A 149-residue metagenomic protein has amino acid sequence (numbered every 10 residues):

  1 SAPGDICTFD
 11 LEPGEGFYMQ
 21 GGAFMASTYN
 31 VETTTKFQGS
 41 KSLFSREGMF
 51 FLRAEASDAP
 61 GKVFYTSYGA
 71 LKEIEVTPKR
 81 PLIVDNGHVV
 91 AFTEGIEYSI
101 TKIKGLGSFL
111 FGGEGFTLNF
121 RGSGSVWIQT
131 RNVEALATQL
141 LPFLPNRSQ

Functional and structural regions predicted by a protein language model:
S1-Q149: Composition-driven recognition of glycine/serine/threonine/acidic- and proline-rich low-complexity segments and repeats
